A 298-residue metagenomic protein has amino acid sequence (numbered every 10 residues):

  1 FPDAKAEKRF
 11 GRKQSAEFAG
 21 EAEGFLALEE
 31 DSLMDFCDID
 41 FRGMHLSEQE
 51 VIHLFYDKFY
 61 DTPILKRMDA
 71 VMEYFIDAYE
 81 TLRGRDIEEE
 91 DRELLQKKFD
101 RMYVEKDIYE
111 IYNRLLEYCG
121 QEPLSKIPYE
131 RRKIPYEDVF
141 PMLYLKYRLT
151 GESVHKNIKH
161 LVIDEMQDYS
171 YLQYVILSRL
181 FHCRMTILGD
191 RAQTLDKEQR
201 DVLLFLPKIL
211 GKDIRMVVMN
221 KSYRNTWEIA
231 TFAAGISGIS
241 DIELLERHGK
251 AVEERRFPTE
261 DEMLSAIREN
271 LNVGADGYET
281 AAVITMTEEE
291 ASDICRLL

Functional and structural regions predicted by a protein language model:
F1-L161, Q167-I176, A192: Alpha-helical nucleic-acid-binding subdomain of P-loop helicases immediately C-terminal to the Walker A/P-loop
Q121-K126, K146-H160, Q167-L298: Conserved helicase motor core of SF1/SF2 NTP-dependent helicases
